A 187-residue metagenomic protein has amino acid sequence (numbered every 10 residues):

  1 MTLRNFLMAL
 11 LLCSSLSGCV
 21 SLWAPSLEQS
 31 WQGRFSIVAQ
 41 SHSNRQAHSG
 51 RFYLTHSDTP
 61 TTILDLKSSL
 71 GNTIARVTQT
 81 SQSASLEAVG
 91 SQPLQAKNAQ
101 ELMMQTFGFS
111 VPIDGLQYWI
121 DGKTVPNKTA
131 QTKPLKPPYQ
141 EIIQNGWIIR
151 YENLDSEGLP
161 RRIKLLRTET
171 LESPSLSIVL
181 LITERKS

Functional and structural regions predicted by a protein language model:
M1-C19: Sec-dependent bacterial lipoprotein signal peptides
S15-F35: Bacterial Sec signal peptide processing site at the extreme N-terminus
A24-Q29, R45, T55-P60, S156-L159: Edge/loop elements at the starts and ends of beta-strands within beta-rich repeat scaffolds
S36-I74: Post-signal-peptide N-terminal segment of Sec-exported extracytoplasmic proteins
R51-H56, R76-Q79, Y151-N153, I182-R185: Extended lipid/amphipathic-ligand handling interfaces
T61-V111: An acidic-aromatic
G90-I142: Flexible, processing/modification-adjacent segments and terminal tails in exported/periplasmic/extracellular proteins
N127-S187: Gly/Pro-enriched, hydrophobic low-complexity segments that function as extracytoplasmic propeptides/linkers
